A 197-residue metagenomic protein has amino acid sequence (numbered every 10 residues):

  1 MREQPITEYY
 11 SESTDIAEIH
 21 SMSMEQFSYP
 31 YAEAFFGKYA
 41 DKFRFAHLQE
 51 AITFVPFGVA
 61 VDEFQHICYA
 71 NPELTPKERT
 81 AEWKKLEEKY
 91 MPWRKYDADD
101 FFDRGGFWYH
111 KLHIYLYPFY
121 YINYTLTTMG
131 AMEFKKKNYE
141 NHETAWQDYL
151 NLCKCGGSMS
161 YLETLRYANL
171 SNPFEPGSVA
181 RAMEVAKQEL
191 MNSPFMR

Functional and structural regions predicted by a protein language model:
M1-E8: Catalytic Zn2+-binding segment of zinc metalloproteases
E8-I16, F119-I122: Short alpha-helix boundary/capping segments
S11-A40, H47-Q49, T53, T127: Post-HExxH zinc-binding segment in Zn-dependent metallohydrolases
S23, A34, G58, D62 (+1 more regions): C-terminal, non-catalytic "cap/extension" segments appended to globular domains
Q49-Q65: Core active-site phosphate/anionic-ligand binding loop and the adjoining beta-turn-alpha structural block in enzyme
